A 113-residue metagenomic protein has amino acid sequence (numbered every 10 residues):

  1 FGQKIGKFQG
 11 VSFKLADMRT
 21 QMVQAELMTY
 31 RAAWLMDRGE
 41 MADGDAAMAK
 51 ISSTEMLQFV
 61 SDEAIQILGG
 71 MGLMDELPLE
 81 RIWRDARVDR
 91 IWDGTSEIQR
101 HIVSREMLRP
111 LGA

Functional and structural regions predicted by a protein language model:
F1-A113: Alpha-helical interface subdomain recognition
